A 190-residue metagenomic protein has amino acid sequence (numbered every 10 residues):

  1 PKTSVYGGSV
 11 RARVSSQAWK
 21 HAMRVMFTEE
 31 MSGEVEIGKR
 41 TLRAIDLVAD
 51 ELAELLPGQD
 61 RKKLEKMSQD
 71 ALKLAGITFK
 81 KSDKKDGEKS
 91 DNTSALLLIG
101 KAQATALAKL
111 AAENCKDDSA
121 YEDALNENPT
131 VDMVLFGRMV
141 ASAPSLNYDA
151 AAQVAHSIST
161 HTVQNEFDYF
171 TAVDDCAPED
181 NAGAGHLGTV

Functional and structural regions predicted by a protein language model:
P1-S32: N-terminal ordered "arm"
S9, S32-V190: RAMP-family (Cas7-like) RNA-binding scaffold and associated basic/acidic loop-rich RNA-contact surfaces
